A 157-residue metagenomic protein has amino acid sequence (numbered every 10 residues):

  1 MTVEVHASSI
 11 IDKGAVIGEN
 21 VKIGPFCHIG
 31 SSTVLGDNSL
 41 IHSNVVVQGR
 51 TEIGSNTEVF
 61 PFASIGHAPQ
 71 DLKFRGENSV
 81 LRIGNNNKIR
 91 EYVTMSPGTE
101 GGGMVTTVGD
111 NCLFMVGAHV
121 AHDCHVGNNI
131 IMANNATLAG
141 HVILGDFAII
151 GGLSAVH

Functional and structural regions predicted by a protein language model:
E4-H157: Structural signal for interior beta-strand "rungs" in well-ordered beta-sheet cores of soluble enzyme domains
